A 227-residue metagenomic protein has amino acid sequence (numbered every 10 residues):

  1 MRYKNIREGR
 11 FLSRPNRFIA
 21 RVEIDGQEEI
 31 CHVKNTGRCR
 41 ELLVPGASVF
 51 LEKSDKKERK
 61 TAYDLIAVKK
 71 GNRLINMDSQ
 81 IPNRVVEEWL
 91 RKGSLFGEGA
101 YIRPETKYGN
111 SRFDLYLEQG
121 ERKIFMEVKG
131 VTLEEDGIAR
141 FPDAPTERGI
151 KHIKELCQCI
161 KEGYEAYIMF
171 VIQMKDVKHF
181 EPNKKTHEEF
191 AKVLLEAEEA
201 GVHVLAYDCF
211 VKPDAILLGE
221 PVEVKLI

Functional and structural regions predicted by a protein language model:
G9, F113-D143, L156: Conserved catalytic cores of phosphodiester-cleaving nucleases, focusing on short active-site segments
N16-R21: Short aromatic-glycine-enriched beta-strand elements
Q27-E41: Beta-strand/loop nucleic-acid-binding surfaces
R40, N72-I102: Acidic-basic catalytic patches of nuclease active cores, encompassing PD-(D/E)XK and other metal-cofactor nuclease
P45-K56, D208: Flexible glycine-rich surface loops and low-complexity tracts that mediate binding to linear polymers
K56-R73, G219: OB-fold/S1-family single-stranded nucleic acid-binding modules
G137-E147, C157-T186, D208: Nucleic-acid nuclease catalytic cores
Q173-I227: Domain-level recognition of nuclease-like catalytic cores that cleave nucleotide substrates
